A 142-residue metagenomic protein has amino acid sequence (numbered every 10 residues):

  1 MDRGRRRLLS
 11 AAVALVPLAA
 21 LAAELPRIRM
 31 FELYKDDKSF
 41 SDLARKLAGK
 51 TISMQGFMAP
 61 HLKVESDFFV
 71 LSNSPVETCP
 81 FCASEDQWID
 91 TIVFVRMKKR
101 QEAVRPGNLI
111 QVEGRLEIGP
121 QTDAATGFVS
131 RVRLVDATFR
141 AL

Functional and structural regions predicted by a protein language model:
M1, R7-A23: N-terminal export signals
L21-L142: OB-fold and OB-like single-stranded nucleic-acid-recognition modules and their adjacent interaction interfaces
